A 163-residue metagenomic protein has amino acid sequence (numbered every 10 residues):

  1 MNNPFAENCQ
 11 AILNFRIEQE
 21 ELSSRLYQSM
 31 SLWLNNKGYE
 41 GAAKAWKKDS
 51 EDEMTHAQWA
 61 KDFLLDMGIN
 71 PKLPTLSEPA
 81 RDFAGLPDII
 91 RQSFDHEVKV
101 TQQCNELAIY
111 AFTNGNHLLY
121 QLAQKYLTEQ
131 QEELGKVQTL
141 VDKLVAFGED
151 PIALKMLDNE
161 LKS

Functional and structural regions predicted by a protein language model:
M1-S163: Iron-associated oxidoreductase/ferritin-like identity signal
